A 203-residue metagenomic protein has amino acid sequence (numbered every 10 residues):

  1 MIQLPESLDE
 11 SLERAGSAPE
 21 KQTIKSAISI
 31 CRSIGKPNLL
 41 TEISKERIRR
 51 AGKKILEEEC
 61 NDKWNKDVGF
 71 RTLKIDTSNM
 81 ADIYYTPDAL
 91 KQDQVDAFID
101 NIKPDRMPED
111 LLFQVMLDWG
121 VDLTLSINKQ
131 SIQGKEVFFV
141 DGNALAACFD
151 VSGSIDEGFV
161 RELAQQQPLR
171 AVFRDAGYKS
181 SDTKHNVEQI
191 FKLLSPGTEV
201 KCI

Functional and structural regions predicted by a protein language model:
M1-I203: Accessory, often C-terminal, charged low-complexity segments
